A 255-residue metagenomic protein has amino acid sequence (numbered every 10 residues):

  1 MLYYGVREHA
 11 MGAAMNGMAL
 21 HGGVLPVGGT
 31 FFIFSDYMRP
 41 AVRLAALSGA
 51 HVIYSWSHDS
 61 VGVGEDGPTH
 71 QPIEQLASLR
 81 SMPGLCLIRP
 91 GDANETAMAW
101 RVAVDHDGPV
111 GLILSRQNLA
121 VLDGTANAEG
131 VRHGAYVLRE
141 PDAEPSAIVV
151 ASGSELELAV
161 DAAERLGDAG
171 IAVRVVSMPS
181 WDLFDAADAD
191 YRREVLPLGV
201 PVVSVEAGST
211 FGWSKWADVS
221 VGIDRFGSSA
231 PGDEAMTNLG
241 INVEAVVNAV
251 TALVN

Functional and structural regions predicted by a protein language model:
M1, A14-G17, A41-V42, Q75 (+3 more regions): Generic recognition of flexible, low-complexity loop/linker segments
M1-L76: Thiamine diphosphate
Y4, V27-G28, Y54-W56, L87-G91 (+3 more regions): General beta-strand structural signal in soluble alpha/beta enzymes
E8-M11, F34-Y37, A93-T96, M178-A186: Short acidic loop-to-helix transition motifs that present clustered carboxylates
A14-G17, P40, L44, A77-S81 (+4 more regions): Alpha-helical scaffold segments in soluble metabolic enzymes
L20-G23, S48, S57-H106, S228 (+1 more regions): Conserved thiamine diphosphate
H21-V27, M82-G84, D142-A147, A172: Short, surface-exposed connector motifs at secondary-structure boundaries
G62-P68, T96, V104-N255: Thiamine diphosphate
